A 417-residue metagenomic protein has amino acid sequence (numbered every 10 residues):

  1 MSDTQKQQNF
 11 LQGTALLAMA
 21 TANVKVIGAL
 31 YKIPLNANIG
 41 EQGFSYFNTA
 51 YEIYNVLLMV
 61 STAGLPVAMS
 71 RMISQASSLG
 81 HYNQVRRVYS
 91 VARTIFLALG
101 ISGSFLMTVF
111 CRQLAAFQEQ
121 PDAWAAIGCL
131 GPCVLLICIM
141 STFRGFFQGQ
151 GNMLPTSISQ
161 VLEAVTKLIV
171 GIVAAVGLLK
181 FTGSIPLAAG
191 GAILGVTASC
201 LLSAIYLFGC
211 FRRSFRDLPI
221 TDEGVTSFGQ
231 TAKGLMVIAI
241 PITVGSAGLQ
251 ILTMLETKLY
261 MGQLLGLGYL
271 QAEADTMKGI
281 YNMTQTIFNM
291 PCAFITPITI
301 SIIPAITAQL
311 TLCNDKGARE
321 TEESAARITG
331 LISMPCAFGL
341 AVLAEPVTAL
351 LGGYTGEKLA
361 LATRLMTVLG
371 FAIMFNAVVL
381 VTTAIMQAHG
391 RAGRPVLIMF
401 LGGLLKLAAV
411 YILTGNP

Functional and structural regions predicted by a protein language model:
M1-I27, N83, R87, G224-L249: N-terminal membrane topogenesis motif
L11, N48, H81-A98, A232 (+5 more regions): Interfacial transmembrane-helix starts/ends
A18-L30, V56, V60-A68, I101-F105 (+11 more regions): Hydrophobic alpha-helical transmembrane bundles that constitute the permease/transmembrane domains of multi-pass
L35-V56, I185, A189-G190, K233-I238 (+2 more regions): Interfacial/gating helices of multi-pass transporter permease domains
A63-S78, C292-K316: Helix-loop junctions and terminal segments of transmembrane helices in multi-pass membrane transport/translocation
R112-L130, D275, A341-I373: Interfacial segments at transmembrane-helix termini and the short loops linking adjacent helices
I137-S159, F371-L401, Y411: Membrane-interface junctions at transmembrane-helix termini in multi-pass inner-membrane proteins
L154, V165-A204, G393, G403-P417: Membrane-interface helix-loop junctions in multi-pass transport and translocation proteins
